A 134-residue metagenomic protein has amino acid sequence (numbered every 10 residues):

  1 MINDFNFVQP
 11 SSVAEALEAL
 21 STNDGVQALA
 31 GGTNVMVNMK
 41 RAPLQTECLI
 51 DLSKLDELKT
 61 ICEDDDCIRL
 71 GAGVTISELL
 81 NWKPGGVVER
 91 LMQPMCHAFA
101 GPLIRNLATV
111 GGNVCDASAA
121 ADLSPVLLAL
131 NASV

Functional and structural regions predicted by a protein language model:
M1-V134: C-terminal structural segment of proteins
